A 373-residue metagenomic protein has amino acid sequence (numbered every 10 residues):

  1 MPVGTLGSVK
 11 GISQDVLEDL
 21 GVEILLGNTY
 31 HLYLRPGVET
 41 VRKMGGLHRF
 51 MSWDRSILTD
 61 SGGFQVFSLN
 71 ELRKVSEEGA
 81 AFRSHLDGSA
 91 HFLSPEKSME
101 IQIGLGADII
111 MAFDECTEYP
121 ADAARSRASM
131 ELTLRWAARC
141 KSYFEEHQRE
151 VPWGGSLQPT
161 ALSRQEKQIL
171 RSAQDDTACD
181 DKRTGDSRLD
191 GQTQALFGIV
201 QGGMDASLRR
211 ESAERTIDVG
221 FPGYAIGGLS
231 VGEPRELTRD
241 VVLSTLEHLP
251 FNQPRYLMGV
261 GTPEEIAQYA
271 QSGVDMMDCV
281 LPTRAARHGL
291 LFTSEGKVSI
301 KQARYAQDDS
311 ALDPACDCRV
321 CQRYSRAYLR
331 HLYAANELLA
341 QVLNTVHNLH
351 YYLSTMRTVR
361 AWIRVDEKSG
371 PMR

Functional and structural regions predicted by a protein language model:
M1-V151, D190-G191, A303-A306: Non-catalytic, usually N-terminal nucleic-acid engagement modules in DNA/RNA processing proteins
L25, D60, Q102, G198 (+4 more regions): Conserved, mostly hydrophobic/aromatic
V38-V41, A286-I300, L353-M356, V365: C-terminal helical cap(s) of enzyme catalytic domains, especially alpha/beta-barrels
D114-P120, D313-R373: C-terminal extensions of enzymes
A123-R135, S142-Y143, S207-V219, A340 (+1 more regions): Short, electropositive alpha-helical surface patch
E145-T193: Intrinsic disorder/low-complexity segments
H147-E150, G191-L312: Glycine-rich phosphate/ribose-binding loops and adjacent secondary-structure elements that form binding surfaces
